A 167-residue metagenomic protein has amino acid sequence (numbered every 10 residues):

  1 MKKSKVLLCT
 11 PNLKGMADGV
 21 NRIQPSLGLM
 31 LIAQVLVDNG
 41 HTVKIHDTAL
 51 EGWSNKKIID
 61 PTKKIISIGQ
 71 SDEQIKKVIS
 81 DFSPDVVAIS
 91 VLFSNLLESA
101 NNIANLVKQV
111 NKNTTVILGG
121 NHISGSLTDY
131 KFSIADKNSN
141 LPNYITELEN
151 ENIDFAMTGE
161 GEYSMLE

Functional and structural regions predicted by a protein language model:
K3: Phosphate-coordination loops involved in phosphoryl transfer and adenosine-cofactor binding
T10-M16: Short polar catalytic/cofactor-binding loops
M16-L29: Glycine- and acidic-residue-enriched helix-capping/strand-helix junction motifs
S26-A33, A104: Short amphipathic alpha-helix
V35, K44-K56, T62-E167: Glycine-rich beta-alpha loop elements in corrinoid/cobalamin-binding modules across cobalamin-dependent enzymes
G40: Short glycine-rich hinge loops at helix-strand junctions in the catalytic core of two-component histidine kinases
